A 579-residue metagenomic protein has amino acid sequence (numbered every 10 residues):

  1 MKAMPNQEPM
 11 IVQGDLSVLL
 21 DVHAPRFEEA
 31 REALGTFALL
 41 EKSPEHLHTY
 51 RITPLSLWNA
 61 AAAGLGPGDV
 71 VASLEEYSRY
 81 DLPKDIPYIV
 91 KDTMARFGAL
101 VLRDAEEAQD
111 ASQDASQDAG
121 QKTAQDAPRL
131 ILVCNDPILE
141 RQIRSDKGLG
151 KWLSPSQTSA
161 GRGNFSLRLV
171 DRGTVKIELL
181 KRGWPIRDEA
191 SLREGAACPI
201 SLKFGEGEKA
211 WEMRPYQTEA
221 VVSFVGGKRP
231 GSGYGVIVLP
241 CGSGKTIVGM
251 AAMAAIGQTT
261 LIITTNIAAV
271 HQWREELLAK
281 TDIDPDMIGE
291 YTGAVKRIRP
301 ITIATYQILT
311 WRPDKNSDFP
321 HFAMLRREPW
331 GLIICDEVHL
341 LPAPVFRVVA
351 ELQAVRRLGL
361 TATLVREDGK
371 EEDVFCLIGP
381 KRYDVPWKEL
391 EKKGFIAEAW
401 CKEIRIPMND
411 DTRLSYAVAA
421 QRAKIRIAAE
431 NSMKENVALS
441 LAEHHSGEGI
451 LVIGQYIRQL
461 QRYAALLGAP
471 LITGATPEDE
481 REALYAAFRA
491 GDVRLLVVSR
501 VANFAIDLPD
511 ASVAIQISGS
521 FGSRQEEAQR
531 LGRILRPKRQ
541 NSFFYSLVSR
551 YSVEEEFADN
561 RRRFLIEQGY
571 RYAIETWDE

Functional and structural regions predicted by a protein language model:
M1-D114, D118-P199: Extended alpha-helical interface modules used as scaffolds for assembling large macromolecular complexes
P230-A252: Walker A/P-loop
A268-A294: Conserved helix-turn-beta segment of the N-terminal RecA-like "Helicase ATP-binding" lobe in SF1/SF2 helicases
H271, M287-E290, L451, R458-R462 (+1 more regions): Conserved helicase ATPase core of P-loop NTP-dependent helicases/translocases
L332, H339-W400, L565: Post-DEXD/H (motif II) to motif III coupling segment of the RecA-like Helicase ATP-binding lobe
L364, F521-F544: Conserved SF2 helicase motif VI
Y416-Q455, Q461-R462: Conserved interdomain hinge at the start of the Helicase C-terminal
V497, I506-G519, F543-S546: A short beta-strand element within the Helicase C-terminal
